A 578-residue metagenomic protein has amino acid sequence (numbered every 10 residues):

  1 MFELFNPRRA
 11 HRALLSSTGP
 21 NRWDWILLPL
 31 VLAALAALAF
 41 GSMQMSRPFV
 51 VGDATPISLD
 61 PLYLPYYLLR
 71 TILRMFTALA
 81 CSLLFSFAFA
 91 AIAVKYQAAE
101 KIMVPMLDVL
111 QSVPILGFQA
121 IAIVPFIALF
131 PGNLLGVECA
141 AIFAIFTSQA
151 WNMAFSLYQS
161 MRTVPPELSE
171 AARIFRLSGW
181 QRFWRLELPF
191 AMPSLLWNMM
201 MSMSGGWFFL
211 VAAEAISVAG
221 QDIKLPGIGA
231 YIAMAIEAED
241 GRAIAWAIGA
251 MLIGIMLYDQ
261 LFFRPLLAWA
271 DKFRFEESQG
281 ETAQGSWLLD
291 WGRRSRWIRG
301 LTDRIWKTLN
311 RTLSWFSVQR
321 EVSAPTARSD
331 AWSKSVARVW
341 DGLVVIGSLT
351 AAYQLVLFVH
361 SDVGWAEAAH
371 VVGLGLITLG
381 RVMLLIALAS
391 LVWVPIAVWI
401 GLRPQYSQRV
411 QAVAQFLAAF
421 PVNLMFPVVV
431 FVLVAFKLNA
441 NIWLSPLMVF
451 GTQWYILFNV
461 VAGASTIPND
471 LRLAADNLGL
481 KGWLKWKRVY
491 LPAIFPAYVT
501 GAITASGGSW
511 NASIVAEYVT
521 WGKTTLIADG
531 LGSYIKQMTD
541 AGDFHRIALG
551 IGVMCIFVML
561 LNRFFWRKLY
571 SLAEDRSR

Functional and structural regions predicted by a protein language model:
M1-A80, I248-A387, Q405, L561-R578: N-terminal, non-cleaved signal-anchor transmembrane helix
A78-L107, A120, L385-Q415, P427: Transmembrane-helix boundary motif in ABC transporter permease subunits
L84-F89, Y96, M103, A140-F143 (+8 more regions): Membrane-embedded alpha-helices of multi-pass transport/permease systems
D108-S148, Q415-T452: Generic hydrophobic transmembrane alpha-helix motif, especially the helices
Q119, I123, A140, A144-V164 (+4 more regions): Transmembrane-helix bundle segments that line or gate the permeation/cavity pathway in multi-pass membrane proteins
S156-L195, N459-T500, I535: Short cytoplasmic-facing helical segments at TM-TM junctions of multi-pass membrane proteins
W180-A213, W246, A250, F262 (+6 more regions): Transmembrane alpha-helices
F208-G241, N511-A548, V553, E574-R578: Glycine-rich helix-loop "coupling/hinge" segments at transmembrane-helix boundaries in multipass transporters
